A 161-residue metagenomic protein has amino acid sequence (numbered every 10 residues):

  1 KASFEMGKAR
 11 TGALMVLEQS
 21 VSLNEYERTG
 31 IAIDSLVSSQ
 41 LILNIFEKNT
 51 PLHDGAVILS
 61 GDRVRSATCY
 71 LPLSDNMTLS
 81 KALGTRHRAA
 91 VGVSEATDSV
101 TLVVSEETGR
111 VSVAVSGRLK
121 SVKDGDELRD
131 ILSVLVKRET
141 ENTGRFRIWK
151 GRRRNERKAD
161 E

Functional and structural regions predicted by a protein language model:
K1-E161: Divalent-cation
